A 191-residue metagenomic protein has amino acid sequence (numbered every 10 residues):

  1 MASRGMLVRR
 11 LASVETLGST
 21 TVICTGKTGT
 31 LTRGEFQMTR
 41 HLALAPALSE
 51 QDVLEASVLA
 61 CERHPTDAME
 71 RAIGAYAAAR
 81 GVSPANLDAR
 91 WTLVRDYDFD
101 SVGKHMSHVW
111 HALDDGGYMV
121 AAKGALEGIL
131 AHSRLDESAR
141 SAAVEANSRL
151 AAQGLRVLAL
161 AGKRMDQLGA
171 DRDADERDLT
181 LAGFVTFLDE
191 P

Functional and structural regions predicted by a protein language model:
M1-T25: Hydrophobic alpha-helical transmembrane segments
T16-L181, F187: Cytosolic catalytic regions of ATP/NTP-dependent phosphoryl-transfer enzymes
